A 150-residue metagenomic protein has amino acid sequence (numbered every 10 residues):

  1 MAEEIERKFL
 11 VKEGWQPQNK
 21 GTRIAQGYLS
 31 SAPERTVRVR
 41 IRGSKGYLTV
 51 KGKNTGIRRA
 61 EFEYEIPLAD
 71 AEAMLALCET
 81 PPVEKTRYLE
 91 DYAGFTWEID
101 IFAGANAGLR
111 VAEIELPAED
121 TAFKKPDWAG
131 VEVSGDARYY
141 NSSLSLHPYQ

Functional and structural regions predicted by a protein language model:
M1-Q150: Phosphate-end processing signature that detects enzymes handling 5′-triphosphorylated RNA and polyphosphate
